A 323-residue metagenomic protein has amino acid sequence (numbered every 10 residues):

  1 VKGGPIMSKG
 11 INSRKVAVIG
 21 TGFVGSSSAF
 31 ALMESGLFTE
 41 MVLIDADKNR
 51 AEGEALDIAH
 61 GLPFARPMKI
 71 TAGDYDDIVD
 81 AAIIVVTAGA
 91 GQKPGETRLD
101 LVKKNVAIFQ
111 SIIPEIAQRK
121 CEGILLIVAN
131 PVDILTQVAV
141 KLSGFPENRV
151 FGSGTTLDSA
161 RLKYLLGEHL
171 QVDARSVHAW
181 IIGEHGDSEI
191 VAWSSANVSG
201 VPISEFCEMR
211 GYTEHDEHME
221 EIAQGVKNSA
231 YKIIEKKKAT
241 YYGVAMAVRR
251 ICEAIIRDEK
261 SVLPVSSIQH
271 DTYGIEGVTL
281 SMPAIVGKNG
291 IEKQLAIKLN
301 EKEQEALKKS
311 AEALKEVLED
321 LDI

Functional and structural regions predicted by a protein language model:
V1-I6: Short, Lys/Arg-enriched N-terminal segments with co-localized hydrophobic residues within the first ~10-30 amino acids
T21-G22: Glycine-rich Rossmann-fold phosphate-binding loop(s) that bind the pyrophosphate of adenine dinucleotide cofactors
G25-S26: N-terminal Rossmann-fold NAD(P) dinucleotide-binding loop
E34-E40, G144-P146: Conserved S-adenosyl-L-methionine
E40, I44-A82, E96, K315-I323: Conserved N-terminal Rossmann-fold NAD(P) cofactor-binding segment
P63-I124: Rossmann-like NAD(P)-binding element
T97-K163: Rossmann-like NAD(P)(H) cofactor-binding subdomain of soluble oxidoreductases
S143-R149, D158-I323: C-terminal substrate-binding/catalytic lobe of Rossmann-fold NAD(P)-dependent dehydrogenases
